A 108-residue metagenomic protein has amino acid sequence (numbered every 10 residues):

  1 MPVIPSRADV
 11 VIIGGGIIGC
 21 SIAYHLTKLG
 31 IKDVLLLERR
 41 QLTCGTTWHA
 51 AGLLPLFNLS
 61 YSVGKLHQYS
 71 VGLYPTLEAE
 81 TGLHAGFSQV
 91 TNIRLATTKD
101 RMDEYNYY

Functional and structural regions predicted by a protein language model:
P2-P5, K28, F87: Short, flexible hinge/linker loops that cap or flank conserved catalytic cores
V3-I18, L35: Beta1/beta-strand and adjacent pyrophosphate-binding region of the FAD-binding site in flavoprotein oxidoreductases
I13, E38, A50, Q89-T91: A secondary-structure boundary/capping signal
G19, T43, R101: Glycine-rich nucleotide phosphate-binding loop and flanking beta-alpha elements of Rossmann-like dinucleotide-binding
H25, H49, H67: Histidine-centered active-site/metal-ligand motif
T27-W48: Glycine-rich FAD pyrophosphate-binding loop
G52-Y108: Dinucleotide-binding Rossmann-like beta1-alpha1 core, especially the glycine-rich loop that anchors the ADP
